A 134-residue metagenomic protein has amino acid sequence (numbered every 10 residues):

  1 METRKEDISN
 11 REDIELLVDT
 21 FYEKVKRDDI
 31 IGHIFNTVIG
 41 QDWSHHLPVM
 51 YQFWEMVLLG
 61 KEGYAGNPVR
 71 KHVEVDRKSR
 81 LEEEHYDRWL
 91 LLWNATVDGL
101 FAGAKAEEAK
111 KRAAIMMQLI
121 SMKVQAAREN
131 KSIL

Functional and structural regions predicted by a protein language model:
M1-L134: Core of compact, soluble alpha-helical bundle domains
